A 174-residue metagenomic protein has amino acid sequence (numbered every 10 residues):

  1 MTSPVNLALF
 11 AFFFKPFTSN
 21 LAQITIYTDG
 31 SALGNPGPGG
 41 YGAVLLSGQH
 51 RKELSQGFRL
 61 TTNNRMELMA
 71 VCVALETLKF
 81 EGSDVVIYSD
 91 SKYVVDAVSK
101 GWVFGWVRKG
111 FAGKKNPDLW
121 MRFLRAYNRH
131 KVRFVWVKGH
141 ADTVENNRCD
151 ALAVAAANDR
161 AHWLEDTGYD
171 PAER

Functional and structural regions predicted by a protein language model:
M1-V5, L9-Q23: Short, basic, low-complexity termini and linkers enriched in Ser/Thr/Gly/Pro that act as targeting/leader peptides
A8-K15, K109, V132, T167: Short non-domain terminal segments
L9, N20-M66, L75-S83, A151 (+3 more regions): RNase H-like nuclease fold core
K15-F17, F58-L60, W106-V107: N-terminal start-of-chain detector that recognizes signal peptides and the immediate post-cleavage beginning
T28-P38, C72-R148, L152, A157 (+2 more regions): RNase H catalytic domain
